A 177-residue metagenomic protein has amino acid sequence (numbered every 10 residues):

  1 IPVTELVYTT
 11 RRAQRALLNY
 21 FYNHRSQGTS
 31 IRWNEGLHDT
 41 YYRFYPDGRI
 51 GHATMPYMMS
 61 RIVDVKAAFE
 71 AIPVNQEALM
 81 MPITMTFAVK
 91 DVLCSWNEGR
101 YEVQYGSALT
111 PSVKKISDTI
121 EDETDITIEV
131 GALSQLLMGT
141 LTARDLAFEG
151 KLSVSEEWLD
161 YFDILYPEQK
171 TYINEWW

Functional and structural regions predicted by a protein language model:
I1-W177: Intrinsically disordered, low-complexity, positively biased terminal segments
